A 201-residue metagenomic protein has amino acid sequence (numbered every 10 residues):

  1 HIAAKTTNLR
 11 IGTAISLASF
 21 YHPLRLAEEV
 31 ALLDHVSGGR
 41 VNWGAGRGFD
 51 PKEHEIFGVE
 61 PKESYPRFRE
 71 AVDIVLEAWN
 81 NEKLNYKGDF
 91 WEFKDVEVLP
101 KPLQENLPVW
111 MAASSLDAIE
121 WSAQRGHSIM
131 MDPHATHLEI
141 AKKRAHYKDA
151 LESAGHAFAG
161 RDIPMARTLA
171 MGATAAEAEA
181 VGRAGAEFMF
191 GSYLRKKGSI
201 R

Functional and structural regions predicted by a protein language model:
H1-N8, D34-V36, Q124-R125: Alpha-helix C-terminal capping segments
H1-T13, R67-A71: Alpha-helix-loop-beta-strand connector modules within alpha/beta enzyme cores
I2, L33, W43, V75 (+4 more regions): Conserved, mostly hydrophobic/aromatic
I11-T13, V41-A45, V109-A112, H127-D132 (+1 more regions): Hydrophobic faces of well-ordered beta-strands that scaffold small-molecule active sites in alpha/beta enzyme cores
S16-L24, K62, L103-S114, L169-G172: Active-site mouth loops of central-metabolism enzymes
S19-F90, I129-H137: Flexible, glycine-rich active-site loops centered on histidine and acidic residues that chelate a metal or position
K62-V98, L138-R201: An alpha-helical appendage that flanks or caps ligand/catalytic pockets
S115, I119, A123-A135, K143-R144: A conserved active-site cap/scaffold subdomain adjacent to cofactor or substrate pockets
